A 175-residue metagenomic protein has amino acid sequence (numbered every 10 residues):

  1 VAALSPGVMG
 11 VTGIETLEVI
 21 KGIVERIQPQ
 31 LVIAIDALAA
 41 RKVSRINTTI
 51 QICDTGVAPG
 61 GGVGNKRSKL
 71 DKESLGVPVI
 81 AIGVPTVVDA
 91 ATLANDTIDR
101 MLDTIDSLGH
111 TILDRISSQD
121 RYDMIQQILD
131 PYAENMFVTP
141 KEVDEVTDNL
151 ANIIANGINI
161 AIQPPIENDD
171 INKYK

Functional and structural regions predicted by a protein language model:
V1, Q30-I33: Residue-level recognition of the N-termini of beta-strands and the immediately preceding loop/turn
V1-I23: A structural-propensity feature for long, helix-poor, extended segments
L4-S5, A34-K175: A structural signal for small-residue-enriched, beta-sheet-centric alpha/beta enzyme cores and oligomeric scaffold folds
